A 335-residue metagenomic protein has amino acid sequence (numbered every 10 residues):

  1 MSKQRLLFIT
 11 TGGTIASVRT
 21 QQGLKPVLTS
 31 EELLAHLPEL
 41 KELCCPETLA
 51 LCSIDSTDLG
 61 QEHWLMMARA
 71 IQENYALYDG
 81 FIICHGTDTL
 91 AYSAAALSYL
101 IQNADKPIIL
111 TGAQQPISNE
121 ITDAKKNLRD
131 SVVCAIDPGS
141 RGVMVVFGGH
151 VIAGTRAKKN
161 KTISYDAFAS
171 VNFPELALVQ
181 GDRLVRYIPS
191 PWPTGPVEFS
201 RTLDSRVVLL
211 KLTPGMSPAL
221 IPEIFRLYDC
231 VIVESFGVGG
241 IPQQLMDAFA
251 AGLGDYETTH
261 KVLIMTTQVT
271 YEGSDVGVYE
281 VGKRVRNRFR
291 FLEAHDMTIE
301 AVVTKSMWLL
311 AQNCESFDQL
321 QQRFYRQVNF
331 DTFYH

Functional and structural regions predicted by a protein language model:
M1-E73, Y271: ATP/NTP phosphate-donor binding region
S2-R5, I9-G13, S17, T29-L40 (+2 more regions): Accessory alpha-helical/coil subdomains and C-terminal extensions that flank or cap enzyme catalytic cores
I9-T11, I83-H85, I109-G112, M144-G148 (+3 more regions): Short beta-strand segments
R19-Q22, A94-A95, E120-D123, A153-K159 (+1 more regions): Short acidic, glycine/serine/threonine-rich loops at helix termini
C84-K106, K158, Q243-A251: Short Gly/Thr/Asp-enriched flexible loops that form oxyanion-binding sites at enzyme active sites
A94-D123, V132-P138, D255-T267: Short, acidic/small-residue loops that bind anionic groups at enzyme active sites
L110-Q180: Internal gly/pro-rich beta-alpha loop/helix module that stabilizes soluble enzyme cofactors or their anionic handles
Q243-H335: ATP/nucleoside-binding phosphotransfer catalytic cores, i.e., glycine-rich phosphate-binding loops
